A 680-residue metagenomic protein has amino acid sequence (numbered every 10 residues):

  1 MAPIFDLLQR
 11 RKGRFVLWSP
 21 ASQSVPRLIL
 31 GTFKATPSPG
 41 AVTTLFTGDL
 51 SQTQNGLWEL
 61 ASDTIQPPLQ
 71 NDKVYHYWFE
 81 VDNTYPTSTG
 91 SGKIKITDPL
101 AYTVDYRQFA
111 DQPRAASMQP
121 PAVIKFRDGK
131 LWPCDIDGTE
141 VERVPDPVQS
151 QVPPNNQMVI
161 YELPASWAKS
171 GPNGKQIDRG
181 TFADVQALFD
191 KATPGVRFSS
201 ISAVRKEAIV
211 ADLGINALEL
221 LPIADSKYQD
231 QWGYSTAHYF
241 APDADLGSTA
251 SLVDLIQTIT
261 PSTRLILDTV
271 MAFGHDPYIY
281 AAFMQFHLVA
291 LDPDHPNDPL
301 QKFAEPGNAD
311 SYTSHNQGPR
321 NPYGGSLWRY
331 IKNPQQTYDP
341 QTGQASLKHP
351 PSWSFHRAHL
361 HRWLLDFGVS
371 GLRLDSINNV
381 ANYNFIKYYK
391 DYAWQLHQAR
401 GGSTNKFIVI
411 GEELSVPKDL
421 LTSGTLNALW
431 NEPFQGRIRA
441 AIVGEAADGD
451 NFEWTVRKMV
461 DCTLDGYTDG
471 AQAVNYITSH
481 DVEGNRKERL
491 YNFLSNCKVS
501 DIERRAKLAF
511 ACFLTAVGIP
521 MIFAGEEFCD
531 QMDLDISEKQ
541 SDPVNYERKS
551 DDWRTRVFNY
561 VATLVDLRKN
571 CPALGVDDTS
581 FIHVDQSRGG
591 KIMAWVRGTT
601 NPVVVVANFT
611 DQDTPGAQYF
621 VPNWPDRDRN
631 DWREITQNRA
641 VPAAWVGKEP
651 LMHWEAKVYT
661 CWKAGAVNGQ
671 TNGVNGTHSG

Functional and structural regions predicted by a protein language model:
M1-R14, N55-I160, A168-G180, D184-A187 (+1 more regions): The feature marks proteins involved in alpha-glucan
L17, P602-F609: Short, well-ordered beta-strand segments enriched in hydrophobic/aromatic residues
S19, A643-G676, G680: C-terminal beta-strand-rich structural cap/linker in extracellular carbohydrate-active enzymes
S19-V25, P625-R627: Short proline/glycine-enriched turn/loop motifs at strand-loop junctions of beta-rich domains
Y85-V148, A281-Y338, D448-D465: Core domains of carbohydrate- and sulfate-ester-processing enzymes
D146, Q151-N155, P164-F367, I377 (+3 more regions): Substrate-binding/active-site clefts of carbohydrate-active enzymes
P222-A224, W232-S235, T258-T263, H359 (+10 more regions): Active-site-proximal helices and loops of the catalytic beta/alpha 8
Q472-K498: Active-site clefts of carbohydrate-active enzymes
